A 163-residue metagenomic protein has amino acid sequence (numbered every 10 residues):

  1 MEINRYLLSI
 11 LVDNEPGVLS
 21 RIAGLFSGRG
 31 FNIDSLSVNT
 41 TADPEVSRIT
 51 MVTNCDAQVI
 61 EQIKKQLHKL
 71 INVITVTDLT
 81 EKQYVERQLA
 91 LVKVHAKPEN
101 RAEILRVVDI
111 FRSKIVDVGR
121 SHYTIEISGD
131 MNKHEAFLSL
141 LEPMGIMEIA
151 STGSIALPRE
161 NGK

Functional and structural regions predicted by a protein language model:
M1-R48, V52-K163: Long, contiguous binding/interaction regions
